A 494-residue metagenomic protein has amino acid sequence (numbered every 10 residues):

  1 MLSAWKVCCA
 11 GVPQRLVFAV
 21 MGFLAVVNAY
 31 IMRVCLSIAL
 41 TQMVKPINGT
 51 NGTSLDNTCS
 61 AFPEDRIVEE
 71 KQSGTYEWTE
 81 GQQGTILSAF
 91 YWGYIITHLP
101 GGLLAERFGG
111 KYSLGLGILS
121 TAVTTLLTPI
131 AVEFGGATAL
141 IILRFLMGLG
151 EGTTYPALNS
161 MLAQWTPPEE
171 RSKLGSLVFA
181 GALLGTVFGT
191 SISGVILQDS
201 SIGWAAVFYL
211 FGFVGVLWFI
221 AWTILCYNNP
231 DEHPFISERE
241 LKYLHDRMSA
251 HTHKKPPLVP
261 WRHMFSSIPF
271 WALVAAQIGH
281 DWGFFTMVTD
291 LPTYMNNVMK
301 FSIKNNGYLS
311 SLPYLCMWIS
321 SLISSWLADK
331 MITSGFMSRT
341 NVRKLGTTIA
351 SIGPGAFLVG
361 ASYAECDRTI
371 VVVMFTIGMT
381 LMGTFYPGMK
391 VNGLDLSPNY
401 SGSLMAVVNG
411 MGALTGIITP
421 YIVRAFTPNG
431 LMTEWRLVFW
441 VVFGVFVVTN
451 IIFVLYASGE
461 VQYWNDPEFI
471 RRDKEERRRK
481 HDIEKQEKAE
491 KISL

Functional and structural regions predicted by a protein language model:
M1-E80: Cytosolic juxtamembrane N-terminal segment immediately preceding the first transmembrane helix of multi-pass
L2-P13, P63-G81, P234-M287, F301 (+3 more regions): Flexible cytoplasmic loops linking transmembrane helices in multi-pass membrane transporters
L36-T41, R262-L322, M382-K390, G416-P420: Extracytoplasmic gate region of multi-pass secondary transporters
I96-T138: Conserved MFS/SLC helix-loop-helix module at the cytosolic interface between two early adjacent transmembrane helices
L119-F134, T348-E365: C-terminal ends and interior cores of transmembrane alpha-helices in multi-pass membrane transporters/permeases
L140-A182: Cytoplasmic helix-loop-helix junction between adjacent transmembrane helices in 12-TM secondary transporters
T154, E170-S201, A206-W218, P313-L322 (+1 more regions): Glycine-rich segments within core transmembrane alpha-helices of 12-TM secondary carriers
E169-K173, V178, L197-S266, A272 (+1 more regions): Central mid-sequence intracellular linker of multi-pass
